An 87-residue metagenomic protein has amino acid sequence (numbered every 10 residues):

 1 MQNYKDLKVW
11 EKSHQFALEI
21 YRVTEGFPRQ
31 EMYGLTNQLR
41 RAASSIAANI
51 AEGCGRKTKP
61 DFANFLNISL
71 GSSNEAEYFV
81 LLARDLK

Functional and structural regions predicted by a protein language model:
M1-K87: Amphipathic alpha-helical assembly/interaction segments
